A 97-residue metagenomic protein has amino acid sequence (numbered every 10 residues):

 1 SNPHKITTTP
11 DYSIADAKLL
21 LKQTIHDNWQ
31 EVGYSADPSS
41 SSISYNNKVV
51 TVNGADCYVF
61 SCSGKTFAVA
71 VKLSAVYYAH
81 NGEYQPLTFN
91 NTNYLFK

Functional and structural regions predicted by a protein language model:
S1, F67-K97: A short, surface-exposed interaction/processing loop segment used at functional sites
S1-I6, A17, L21, V50-V52 (+3 more regions): Extended hydrophobic/Leu-rich segments
P3-S44: Short, non-transmembrane alpha-helical segments in secretory-pathway proteins
G33, N47-K48, G82, N91: Short, flexible coil/linker elements and helix-boundary hinge sites characteristic of intrinsically disordered
D37-V76: Exposed beta-strand-loop-beta-strand "reactive/processing" segments of non-cytosolic proteins
